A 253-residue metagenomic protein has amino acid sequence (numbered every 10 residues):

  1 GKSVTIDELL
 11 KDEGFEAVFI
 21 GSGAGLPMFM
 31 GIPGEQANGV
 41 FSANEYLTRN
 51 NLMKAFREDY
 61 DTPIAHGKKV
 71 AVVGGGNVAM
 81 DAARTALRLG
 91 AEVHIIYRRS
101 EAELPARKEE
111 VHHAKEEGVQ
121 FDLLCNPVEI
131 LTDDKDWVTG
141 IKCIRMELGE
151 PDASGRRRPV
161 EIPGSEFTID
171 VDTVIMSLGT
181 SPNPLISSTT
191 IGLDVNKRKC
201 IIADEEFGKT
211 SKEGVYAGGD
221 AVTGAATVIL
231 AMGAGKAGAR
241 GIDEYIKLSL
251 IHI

Functional and structural regions predicted by a protein language model:
G1-I32, E129-V138, T173, N183: Feature captures the FAD/FMN-dependent oxidoreductase FAD-binding
G1-K2, V119-N126: A conserved beta-strand/loop element that lines the FAD pocket in flavoprotein oxidoreductases
V18, I141-K142, M146, E166-F167 (+1 more regions): AMP-binding/adenylate-forming core of the ANL superfamily
Q36-G67, P151-A225: FAD-site-proximal beta/loop scaffold in flavoenzymes
F56-G90: Rossmann-like NAD(P)H-binding beta-loop-alpha module
E92-H94: Residues at the starts of beta-strands that form the adenosine-phosphate
A221-Y245: A conserved FAD-binding loop/helix module that cradles the flavin
I251-I253: Conserved small/polar residues in nucleotide/adenosyl-binding loops
